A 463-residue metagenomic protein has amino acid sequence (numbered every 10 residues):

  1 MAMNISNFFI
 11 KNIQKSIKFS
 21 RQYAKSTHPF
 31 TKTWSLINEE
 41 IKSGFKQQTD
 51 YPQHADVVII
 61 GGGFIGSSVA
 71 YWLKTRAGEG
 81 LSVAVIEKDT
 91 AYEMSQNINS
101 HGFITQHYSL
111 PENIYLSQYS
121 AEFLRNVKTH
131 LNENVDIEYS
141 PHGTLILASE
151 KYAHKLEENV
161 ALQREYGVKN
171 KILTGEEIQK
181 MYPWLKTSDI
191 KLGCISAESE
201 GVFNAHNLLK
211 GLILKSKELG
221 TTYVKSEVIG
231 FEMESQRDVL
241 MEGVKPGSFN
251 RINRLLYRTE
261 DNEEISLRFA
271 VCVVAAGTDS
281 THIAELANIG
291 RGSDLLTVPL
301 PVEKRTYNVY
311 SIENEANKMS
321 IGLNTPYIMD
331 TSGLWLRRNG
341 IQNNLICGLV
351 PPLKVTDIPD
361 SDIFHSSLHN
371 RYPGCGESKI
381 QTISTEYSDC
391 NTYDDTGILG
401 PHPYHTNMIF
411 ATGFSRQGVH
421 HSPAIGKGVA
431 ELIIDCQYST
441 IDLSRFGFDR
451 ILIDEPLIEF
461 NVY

Functional and structural regions predicted by a protein language model:
A2-D56, W72-L81: Extreme N-terminal leader/targeting segments of oxidoreductases
F8-F9, F30, N126, A148-S226 (+1 more regions): Flavin (FAD/FMN) cofactor-binding and adjacent substrate-gating region of FAD-dependent oxidoreductase domains
Q53-A55, D261-V271: Core beta-strand elements of the Rossmann-like FAD/NAD(P) dinucleotide-binding domain in flavoenzyme oxidoreductases
G61-G63, S67: Glycine-rich Rossmann-fold phosphate-binding loop(s) that bind the pyrophosphate of adenine dinucleotide cofactors
Y71-W72, G102-I104, N126, N134-G143 (+2 more regions): Active-site substrate-recognition segment that forms the wall of the catalytic cavity or substrate channel
K74-N97: Glycine-rich FAD pyrophosphate-binding loop
H101-M181, G333: Dinucleotide-binding Rossmann-like beta1-alpha1 core, especially the glycine-rich loop that anchors the ADP
R164, E176-K180, V202, E303 (+2 more regions): Flavin (FAD/FMN) cofactor-binding core of flavoprotein oxidoreductases
